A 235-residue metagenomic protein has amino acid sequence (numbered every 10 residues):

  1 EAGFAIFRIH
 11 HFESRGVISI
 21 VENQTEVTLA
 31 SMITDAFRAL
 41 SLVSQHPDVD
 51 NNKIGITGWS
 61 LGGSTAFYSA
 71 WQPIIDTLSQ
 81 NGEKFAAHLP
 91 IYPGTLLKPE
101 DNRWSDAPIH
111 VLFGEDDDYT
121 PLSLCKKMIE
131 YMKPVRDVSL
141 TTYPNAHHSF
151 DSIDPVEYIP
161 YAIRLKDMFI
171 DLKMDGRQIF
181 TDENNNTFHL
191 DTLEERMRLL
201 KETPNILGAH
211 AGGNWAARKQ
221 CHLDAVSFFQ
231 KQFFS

Functional and structural regions predicted by a protein language model:
E1-D48, E202-A211: Serine-hydrolase catalytic machinery in alpha/beta-hydrolase-like enzymes
I6, I109-V111, V138: Hydrophobic beta-strand scaffold residues
H11-G16, T95, D117, H147: Alpha/beta-hydrolase active-site loop signature
V27-D106, D116-Y119, S123: Primarily recognizes the serine-hydrolase "nucleophile elbow" in alpha/beta-hydrolase and SGNH/GDSL folds
S31, D35-R38, S123, K127 (+4 more regions): Extracytoplasmic/secreted proteins, especially bacterial periplasmic and envelope-associated proteins
S105, V111-F113, Y143: Short beta-strand/loop motif that positions the catalytic acidic residue of the alpha/beta-hydrolase fold
T120-Y131, P155: Short alpha-helix in the alpha/beta-hydrolase fold that links the catalytic acid
D137-S235: C-terminal catalytic histidine-bearing segment of alpha/beta-hydrolase fold enzymes
